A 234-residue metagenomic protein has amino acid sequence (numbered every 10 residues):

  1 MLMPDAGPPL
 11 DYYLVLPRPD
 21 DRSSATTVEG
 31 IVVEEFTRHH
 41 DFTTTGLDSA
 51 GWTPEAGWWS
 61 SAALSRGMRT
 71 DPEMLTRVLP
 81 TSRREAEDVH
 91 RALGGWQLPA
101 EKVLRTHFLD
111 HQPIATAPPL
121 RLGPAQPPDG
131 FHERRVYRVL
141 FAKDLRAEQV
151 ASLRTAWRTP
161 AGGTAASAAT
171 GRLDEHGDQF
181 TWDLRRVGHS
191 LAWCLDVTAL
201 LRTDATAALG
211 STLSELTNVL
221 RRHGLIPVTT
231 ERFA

Functional and structural regions predicted by a protein language model:
M1-P80: Ordered, small/hydrophobic-rich secondary-structure cores
D11-P17, Y137-V139, W193-L200: Short, hydrophobic/proline-enriched secondary-structure or compact coil segments at domain edges
V15-R18, A56, S82-R83, V89 (+2 more regions): Long, hydrophilic "mature protein body" segments
D21, D144-A147, L200-A207: Short acidic, S/G/P-rich loop/turn micro-motifs used as interaction or catalytic elements
R66-M68, G123-F131, W182-S190: Short, flexible, solvent-exposed loop/turn segments with mixed acidic/basic and small polar residues
L75-S82, H90, G95, L225-P227: Short glycine-aromatic motifs
R83-S167: Surface-exposed beta-loop interaction hotspot
D174-A234: Extended, charged low-complexity segments that frequently continue into or abut oligomerization scaffolds
